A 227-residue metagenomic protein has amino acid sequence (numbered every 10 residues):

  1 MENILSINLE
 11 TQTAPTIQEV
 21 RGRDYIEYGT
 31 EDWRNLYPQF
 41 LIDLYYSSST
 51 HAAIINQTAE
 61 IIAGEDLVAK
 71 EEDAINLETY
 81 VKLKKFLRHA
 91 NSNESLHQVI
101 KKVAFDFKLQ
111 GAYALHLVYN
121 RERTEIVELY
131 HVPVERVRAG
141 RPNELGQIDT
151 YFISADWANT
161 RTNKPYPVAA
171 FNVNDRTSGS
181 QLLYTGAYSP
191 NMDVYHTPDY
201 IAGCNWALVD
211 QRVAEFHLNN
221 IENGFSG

Functional and structural regions predicted by a protein language model:
M1-D66, E72-G227: Structured, contiguous alpha/beta core segments that scaffold functional sites
